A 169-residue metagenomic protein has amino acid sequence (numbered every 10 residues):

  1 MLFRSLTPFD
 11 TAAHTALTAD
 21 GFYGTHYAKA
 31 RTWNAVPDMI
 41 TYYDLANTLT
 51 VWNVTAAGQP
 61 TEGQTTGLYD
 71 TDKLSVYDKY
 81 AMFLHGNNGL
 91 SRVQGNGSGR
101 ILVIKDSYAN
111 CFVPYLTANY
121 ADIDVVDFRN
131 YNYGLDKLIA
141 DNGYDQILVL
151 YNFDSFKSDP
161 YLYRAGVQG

Functional and structural regions predicted by a protein language model:
M1-G169: Extracellular glycan-modifying ectodomains
